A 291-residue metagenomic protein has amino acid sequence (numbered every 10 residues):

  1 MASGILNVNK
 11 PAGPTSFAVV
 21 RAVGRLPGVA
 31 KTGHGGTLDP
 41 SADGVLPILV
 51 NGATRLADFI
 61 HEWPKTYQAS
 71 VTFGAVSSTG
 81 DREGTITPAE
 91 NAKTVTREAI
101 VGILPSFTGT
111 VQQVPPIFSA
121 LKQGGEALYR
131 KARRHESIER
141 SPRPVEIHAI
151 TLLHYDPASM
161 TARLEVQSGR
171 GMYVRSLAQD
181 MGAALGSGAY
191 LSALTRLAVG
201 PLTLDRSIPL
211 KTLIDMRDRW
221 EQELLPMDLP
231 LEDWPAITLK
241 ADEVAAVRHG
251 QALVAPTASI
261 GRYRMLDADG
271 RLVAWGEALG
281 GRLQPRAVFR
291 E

Functional and structural regions predicted by a protein language model:
M1-P11, F17-L38, A42, W63 (+5 more regions): Accessory RNA 3′-end/elbow-binding domains used by RNA modification enzymes
A22-V29, D43, P47, S137-S176 (+1 more regions): The conserved catalytic core of RNA pseudouridine synthases
K31-H61, R130: Glycine/acidic-rich beta-strand-loop module
I48, A69, G125, L177 (+2 more regions): Residue-level signal for inorganic ion chemistry
D58-F73, I138-L152: Structural signature of FAD isoalloxazine-binding scaffolds in flavoprotein oxidoreductases
F59-Q113: Acidic, low-complexity central loop/insert segments
S77, G109, S141, Y155-A158 (+1 more regions): Short, conserved beta-turn/loop elements at beta-strand boundaries and strand-helix junctions
S119, Q123-H148: Extended alpha-helical targeting/anchoring segments, especially N-terminal organellar/secretory targeting helices
